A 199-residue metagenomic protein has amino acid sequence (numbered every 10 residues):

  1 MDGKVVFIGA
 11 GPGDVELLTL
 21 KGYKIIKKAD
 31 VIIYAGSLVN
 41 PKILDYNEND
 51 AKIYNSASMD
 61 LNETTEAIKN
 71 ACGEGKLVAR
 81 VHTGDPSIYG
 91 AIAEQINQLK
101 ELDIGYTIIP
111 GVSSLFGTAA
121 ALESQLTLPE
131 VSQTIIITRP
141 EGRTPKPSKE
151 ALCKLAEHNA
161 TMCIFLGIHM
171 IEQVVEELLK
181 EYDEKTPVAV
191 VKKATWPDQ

Functional and structural regions predicted by a protein language model:
M1-V112, G117: Class I S-adenosyl-L-methionine
D2-F7, E74-V78, T134, G142 (+1 more regions): A contiguous loop/helix-start segment that scaffolds small-molecule binding in enzyme catalytic cores
D50-K52, N97, S124-P129, E181: Short, hinge-like loop/turn segments at secondary-structure boundaries
I109-V112, P129, T186: Non-catalytic terminal and connector segments of soluble metabolic enzymes
S114-T127: Structured adenosyl-cofactor binding patch, chiefly the S-adenosyl-L-methionine
S124-R143: Short, glycine-/small-residue-rich phosphate/pyrophosphate-handling segment
